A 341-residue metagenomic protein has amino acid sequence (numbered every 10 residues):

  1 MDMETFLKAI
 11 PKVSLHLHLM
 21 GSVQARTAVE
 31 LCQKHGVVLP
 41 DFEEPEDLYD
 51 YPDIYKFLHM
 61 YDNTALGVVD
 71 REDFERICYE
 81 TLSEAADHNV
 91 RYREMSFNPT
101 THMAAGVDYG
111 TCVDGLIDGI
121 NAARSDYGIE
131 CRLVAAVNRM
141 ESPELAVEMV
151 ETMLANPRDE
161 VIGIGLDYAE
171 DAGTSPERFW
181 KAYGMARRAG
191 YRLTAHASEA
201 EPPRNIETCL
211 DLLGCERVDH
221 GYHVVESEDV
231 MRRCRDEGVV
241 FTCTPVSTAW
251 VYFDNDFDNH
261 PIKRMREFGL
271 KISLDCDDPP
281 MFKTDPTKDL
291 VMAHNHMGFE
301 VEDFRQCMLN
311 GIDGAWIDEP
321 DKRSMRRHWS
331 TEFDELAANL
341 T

Functional and structural regions predicted by a protein language model:
M1-Y191, A200-N205, L212, E216-R217 (+2 more regions): Metal-cofactor-binding active-site regions of metalloenzymes
L193-A195: Conserved hydrophobic beta-strand within the GNAT/NAT acetyltransferase core sheet that lines the active-site cleft
